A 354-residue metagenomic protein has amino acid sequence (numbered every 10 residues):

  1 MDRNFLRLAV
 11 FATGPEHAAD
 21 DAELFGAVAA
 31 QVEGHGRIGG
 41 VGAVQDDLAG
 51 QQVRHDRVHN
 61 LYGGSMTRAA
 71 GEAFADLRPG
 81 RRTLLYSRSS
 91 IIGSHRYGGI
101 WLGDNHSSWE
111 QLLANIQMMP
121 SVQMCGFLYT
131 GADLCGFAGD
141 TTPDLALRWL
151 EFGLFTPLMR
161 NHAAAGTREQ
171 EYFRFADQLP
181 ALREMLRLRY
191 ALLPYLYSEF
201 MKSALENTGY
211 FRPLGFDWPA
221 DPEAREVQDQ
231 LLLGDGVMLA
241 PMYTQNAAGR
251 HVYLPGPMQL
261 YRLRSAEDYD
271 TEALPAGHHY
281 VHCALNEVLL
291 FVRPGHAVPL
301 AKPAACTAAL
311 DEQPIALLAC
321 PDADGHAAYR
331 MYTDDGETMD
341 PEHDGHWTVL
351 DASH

Functional and structural regions predicted by a protein language model:
M1-R7, G26, A30, R37-E287: Catalytic-domain carbohydrate-binding cleft regions of carbohydrate-active enzymes
N4, A18, A22-F25, H35 (+4 more regions): Intrinsically disordered, low-complexity regions of eukaryotic proteins
G14-D21, A29-E33, Q45: Intrinsic low-complexity, disordered N-terminal segments enriched in polar/charged/small residues
E23, Q45, W101-N105, T167 (+7 more regions): Generic alpha-helical propensity signal that fires on short helical segments and nearby coil/disordered stretches
L290-H354: Accessory, solvent-exposed terminal regions and/or long lumenal/extracellular loops of proteins
